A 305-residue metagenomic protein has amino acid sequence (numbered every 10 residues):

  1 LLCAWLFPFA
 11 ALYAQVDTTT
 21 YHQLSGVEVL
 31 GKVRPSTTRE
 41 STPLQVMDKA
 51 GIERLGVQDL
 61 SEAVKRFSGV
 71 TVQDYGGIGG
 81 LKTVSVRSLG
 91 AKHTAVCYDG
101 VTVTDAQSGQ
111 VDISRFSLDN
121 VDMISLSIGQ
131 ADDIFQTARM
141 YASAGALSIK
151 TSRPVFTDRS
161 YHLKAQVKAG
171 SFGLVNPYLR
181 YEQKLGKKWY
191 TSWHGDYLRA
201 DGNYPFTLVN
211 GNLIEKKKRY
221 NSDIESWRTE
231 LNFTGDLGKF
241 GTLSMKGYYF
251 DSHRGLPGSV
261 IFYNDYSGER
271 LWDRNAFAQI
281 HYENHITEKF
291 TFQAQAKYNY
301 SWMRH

Functional and structural regions predicted by a protein language model:
Q15-E53, S61, A91, I128: Short, acidic, small-residue-rich periplasmic hinge/interaction motif at the N-terminus of Gram-negative outer-membrane
S25, K82, S143-G145, Y161-L163 (+4 more regions): Hydrophobic, lipid-facing positions within transmembrane beta-strands of outer-membrane proteins
R34, A91, V103, F172 (+3 more regions): Structural signature of outer-membrane beta-barrel domains
S61-T102: Extracytoplasmic beta-strand/coil segments of soluble accessory domains associated with Gram-negative outer-membrane
E62, S85, S148, K164 (+5 more regions): Outer-membrane beta-barrel architecture
T94, R159-L163, K168, V175 (+5 more regions): Outer-envelope beta-barrel architecture signal
L118-K164: A beta-strand signature from Gram-negative outer-membrane beta-barrel systems, especially the internal plug domain
G202-F206, K216-R228, T234-F292, Y300-H305: Flexible loop and strand-edge segments within Gram-negative outer membrane beta-barrel domains
